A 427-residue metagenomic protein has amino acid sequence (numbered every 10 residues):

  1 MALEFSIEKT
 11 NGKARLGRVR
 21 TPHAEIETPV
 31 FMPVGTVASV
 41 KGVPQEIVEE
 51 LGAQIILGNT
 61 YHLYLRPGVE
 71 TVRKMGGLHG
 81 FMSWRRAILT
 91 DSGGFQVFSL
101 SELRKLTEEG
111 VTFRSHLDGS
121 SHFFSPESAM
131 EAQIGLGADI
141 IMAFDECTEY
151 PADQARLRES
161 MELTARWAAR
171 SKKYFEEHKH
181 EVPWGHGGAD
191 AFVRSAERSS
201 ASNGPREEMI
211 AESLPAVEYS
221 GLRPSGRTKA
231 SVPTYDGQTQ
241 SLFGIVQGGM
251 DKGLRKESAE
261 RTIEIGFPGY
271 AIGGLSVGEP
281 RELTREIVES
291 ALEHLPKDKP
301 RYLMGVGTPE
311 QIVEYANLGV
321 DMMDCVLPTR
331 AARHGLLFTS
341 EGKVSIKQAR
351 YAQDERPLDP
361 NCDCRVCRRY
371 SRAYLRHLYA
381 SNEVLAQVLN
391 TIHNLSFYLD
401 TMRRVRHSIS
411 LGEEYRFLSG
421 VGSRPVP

Functional and structural regions predicted by a protein language model:
M1-R18, I26-V30, G42, D145-P151 (+1 more regions): C-terminal extensions of enzymes
M1-V182, A349-A352: Non-catalytic, usually N-terminal nucleic-acid engagement modules in DNA/RNA processing proteins
A24, I56, D91, Q133 (+5 more regions): Conserved, mostly hydrophobic/aromatic
V69-V72, A332-S345, L399-M402, L411: C-terminal helical cap(s) of enzyme catalytic domains, especially alpha/beta-barrels
A132-I140, R170-V182, Y235-L242, I265-G266 (+2 more regions): A structural motif corresponding to the C-terminal end of an alpha-helix and its immediate exit/capping segment
E149-Q154, R158, G269-L275, V384-Q387: Glycine- and acidic
E177-T239, S423-V426: Intrinsic disorder/low-complexity segments
H178, S241-L358: Glycine-rich phosphate/ribose-binding loops and adjacent secondary-structure elements that form binding surfaces
